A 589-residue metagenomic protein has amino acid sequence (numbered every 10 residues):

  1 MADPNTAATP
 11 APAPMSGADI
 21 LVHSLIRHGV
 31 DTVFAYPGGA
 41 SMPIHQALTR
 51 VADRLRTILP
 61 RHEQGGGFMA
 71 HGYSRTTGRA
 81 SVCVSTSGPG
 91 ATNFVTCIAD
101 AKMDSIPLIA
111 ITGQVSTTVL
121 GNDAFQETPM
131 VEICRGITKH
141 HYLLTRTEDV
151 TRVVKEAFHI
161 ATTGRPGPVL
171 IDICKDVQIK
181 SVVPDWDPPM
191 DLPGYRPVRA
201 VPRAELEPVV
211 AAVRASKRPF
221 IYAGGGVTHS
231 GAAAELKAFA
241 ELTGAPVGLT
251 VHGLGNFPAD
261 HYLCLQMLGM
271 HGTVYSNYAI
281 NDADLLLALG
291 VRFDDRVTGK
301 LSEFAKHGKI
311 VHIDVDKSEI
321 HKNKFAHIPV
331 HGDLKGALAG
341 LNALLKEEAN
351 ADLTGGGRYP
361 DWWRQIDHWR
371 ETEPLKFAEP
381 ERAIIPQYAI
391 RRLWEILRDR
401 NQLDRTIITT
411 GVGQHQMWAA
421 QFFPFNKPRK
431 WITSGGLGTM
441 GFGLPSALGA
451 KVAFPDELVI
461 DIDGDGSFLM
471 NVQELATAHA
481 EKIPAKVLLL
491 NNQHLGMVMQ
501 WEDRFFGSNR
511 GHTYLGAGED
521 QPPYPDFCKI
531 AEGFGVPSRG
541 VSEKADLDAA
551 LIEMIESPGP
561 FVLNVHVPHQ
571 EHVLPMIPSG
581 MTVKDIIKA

Functional and structural regions predicted by a protein language model:
A2-P12, E148, P184, S216 (+4 more regions): Phosphate/pyrophosphate-binding active-site segments
D3-N5, A101, T112-V153, G253-R364 (+2 more regions): Glycine-rich, acidic loop regions that bind phosphate or pyrophosphate groups
A18-V22, I26-H28, G39, I44-T49 (+1 more regions): Active-site diphosphate/adenylate-binding microenvironment
I20-V30, G72-G78, K102, I160-R165 (+6 more regions): Glycine-rich phosphate/diphosphate-binding loops that line cofactor/substrate pockets in enzymes
L25, D31-A35, L55-L59, T76-V115 (+4 more regions): A short, small-residue-rich loop immediately preceding and capping a beta-strand
R75, G225-V311, P424-D456, L469-V472 (+4 more regions): Glycine-rich, anion-gripping cofactor-binding loops and their flanking helix/strand elements in enzyme active sites
I111, V119, D123-Q126, N277 (+3 more regions): Thiamine diphosphate
E156, I160-A215, P374-L375, I385 (+1 more regions): Conformationally flexible catalytic loops at phosphate/diphosphate-handling active centers
